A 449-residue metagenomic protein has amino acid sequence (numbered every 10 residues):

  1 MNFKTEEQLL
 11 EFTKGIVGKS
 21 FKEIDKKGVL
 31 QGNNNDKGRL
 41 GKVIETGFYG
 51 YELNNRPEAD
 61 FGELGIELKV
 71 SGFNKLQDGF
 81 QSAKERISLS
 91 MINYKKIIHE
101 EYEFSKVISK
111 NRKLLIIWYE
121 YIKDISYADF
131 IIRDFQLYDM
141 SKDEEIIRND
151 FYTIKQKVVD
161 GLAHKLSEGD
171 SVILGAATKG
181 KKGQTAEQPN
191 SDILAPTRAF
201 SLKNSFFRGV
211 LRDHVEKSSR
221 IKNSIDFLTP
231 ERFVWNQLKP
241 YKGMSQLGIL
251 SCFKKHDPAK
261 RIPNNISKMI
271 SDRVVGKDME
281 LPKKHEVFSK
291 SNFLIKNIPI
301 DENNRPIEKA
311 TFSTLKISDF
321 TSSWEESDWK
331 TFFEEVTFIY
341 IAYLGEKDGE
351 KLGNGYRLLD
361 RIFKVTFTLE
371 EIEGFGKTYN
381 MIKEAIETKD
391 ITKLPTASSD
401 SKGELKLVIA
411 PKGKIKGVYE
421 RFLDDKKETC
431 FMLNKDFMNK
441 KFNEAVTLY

Functional and structural regions predicted by a protein language model:
M1-L64, V70-Y449: Nucleic-acid endonuclease domains
